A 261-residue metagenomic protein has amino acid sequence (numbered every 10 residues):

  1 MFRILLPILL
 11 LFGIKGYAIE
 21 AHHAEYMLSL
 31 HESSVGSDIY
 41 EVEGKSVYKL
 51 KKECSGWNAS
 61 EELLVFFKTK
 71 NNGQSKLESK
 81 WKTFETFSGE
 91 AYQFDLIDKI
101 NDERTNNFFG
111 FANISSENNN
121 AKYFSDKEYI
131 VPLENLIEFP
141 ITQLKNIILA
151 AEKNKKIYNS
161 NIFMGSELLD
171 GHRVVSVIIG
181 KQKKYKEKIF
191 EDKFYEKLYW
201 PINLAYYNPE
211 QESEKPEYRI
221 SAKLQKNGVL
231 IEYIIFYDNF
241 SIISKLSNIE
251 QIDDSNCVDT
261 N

Functional and structural regions predicted by a protein language model:
I4-G13: Sec-dependent N-terminal signal peptides
Y17-Q74: N-terminal cleavable signal peptides for secretion/export
A18-A21, K49-N58, F84-E90, D192-Y195 (+1 more regions): A short, structured loop/turn motif at beta-sheet edges
E25-H31, E61-F66, F94-K99, I202-Q211: Short beta-strand segments that buttress and anchor functional surface loops
G44-L50, E78-E85, A112, I220-K223: Hydrophobic/aromatic beta-strand elements that line small-molecule binding cavities or substrate pockets in beta-rich
E61-N113: Hydrophobic/aromatic-rich structural module bridging two neighboring secondary-structure elements via a short loop
I97-N261: Mature, soluble, non-transmembrane domains
